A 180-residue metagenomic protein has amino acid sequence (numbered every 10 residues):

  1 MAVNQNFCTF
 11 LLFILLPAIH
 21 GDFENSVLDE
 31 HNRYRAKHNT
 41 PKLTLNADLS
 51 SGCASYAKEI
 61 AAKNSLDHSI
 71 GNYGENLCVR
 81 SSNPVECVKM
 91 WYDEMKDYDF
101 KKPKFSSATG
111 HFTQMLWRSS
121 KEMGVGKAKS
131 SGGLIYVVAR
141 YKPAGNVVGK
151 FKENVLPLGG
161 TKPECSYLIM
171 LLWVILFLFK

Functional and structural regions predicted by a protein language model:
N4-H20, L168-F179: Cleavable N-terminal signal peptides of Sec/SRP-targeted secreted and luminal proteins
A18-D22, R80, S107: Conserved, non-catalytic sequence blocks in retroelement Pol enzymes and Pol-derived host proteins
I19-Y73: Short, well-ordered surface patches within globular domains
L66-R80, P84-V88: A solvent-exposed, acidic/Ser-Thr-rich amphipathic alpha-helical stretch
S81-K180: Disulfide-stabilized extracellular recognition modules
